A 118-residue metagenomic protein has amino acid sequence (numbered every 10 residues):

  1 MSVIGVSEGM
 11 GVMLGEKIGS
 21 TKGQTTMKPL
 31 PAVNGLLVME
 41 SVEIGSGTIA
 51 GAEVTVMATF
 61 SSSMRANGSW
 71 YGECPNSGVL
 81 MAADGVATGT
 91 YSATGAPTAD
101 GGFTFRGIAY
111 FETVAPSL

Functional and structural regions predicted by a protein language model:
M1-L118: Beta-strand-enriched cores of mature, soluble protein domains
